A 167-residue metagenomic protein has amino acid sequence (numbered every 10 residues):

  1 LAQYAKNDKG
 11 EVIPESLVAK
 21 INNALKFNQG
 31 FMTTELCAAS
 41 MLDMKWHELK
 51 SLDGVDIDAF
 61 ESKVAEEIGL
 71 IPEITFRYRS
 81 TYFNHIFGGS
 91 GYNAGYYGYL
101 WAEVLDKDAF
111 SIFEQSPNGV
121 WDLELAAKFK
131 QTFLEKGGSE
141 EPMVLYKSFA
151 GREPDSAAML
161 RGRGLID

Functional and structural regions predicted by a protein language model:
L1-D167: Cation-handling catalytic/transport regions enriched in His/Asp/Glu
